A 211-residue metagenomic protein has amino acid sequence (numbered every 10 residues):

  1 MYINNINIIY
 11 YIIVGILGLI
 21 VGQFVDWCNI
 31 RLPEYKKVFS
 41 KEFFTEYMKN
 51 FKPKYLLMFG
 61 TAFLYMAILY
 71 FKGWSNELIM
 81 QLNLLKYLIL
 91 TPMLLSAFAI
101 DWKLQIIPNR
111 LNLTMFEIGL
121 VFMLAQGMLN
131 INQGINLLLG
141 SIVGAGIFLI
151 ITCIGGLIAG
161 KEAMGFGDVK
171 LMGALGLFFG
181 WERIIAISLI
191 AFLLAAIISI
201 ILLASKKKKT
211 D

Functional and structural regions predicted by a protein language model:
M1-D211: A membrane-topology feature that recognizes alpha-helical transmembrane segments and their immediate juxtamembrane
